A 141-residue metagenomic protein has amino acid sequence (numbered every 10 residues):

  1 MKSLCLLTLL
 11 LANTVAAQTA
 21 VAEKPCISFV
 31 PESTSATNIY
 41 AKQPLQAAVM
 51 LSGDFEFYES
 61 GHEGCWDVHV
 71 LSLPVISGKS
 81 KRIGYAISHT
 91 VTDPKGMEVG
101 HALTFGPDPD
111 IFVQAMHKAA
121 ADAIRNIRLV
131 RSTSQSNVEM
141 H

Functional and structural regions predicted by a protein language model:
S3-T14: Sec-dependent N-terminal signal peptides
A17-L51, R128-H141: A structural "domain/chain start" motif
C26-V30, D67-L71, A86-S88: Soluble periplasmic/extracytoplasmic beta-strand elements of cell-envelope proteins
S33, L45, G61, S72-P74 (+1 more regions): A mature extracytoplasmic/lumenal domain signature
A36-Y40, S77-K79, F112: Short, solvent-exposed loop/turn elements at domain surfaces
E56-R82, S136: A short, hydrophobic beta-strand-centered structural micro-motif
S72-G100: Long, continuous compositionally biased terminal/linker segments
P94-H141: C-terminal/domain-edge helix-coil "capping" segments
